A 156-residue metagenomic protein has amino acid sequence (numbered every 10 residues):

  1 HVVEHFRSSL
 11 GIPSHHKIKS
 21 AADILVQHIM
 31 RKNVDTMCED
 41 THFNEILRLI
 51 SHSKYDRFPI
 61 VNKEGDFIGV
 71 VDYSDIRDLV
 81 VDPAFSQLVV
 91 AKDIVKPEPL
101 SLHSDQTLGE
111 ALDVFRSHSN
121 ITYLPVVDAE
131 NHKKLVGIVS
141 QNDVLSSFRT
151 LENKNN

Functional and structural regions predicted by a protein language model:
V2-N33, L47, F67-I68, D72-Y123 (+1 more regions): Tandem CBS (Bateman) regulatory domains
M37-T41, H103: A short beta-loop-alpha structural element at the N-terminal edge of CoA-dependent acyl/N-acetyltransferase catalytic
E39, P59-I60, F67-V71: Helical hairpin unit composed of two closely spaced alpha helices linked by a short loop
H42-F43, I50-P59: Long hydrophobic segments that form regular secondary structure
P59, Y123-P125: Short hydrophobic alpha-helical runs that function as membrane-insertion/retention elements
N62-D66, D128-N131: Short acidic/glycine-rich beta-turn/loop cap or linker motifs at sensory/regulatory domain boundaries that couple input
